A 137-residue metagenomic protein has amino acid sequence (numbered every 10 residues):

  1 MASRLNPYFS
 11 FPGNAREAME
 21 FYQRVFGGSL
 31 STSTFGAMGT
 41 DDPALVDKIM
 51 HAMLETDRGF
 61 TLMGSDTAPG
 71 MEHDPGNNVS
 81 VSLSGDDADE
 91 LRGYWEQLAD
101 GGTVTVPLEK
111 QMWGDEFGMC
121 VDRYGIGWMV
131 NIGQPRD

Functional and structural regions predicted by a protein language model:
A2-S3, S31-S33, M50-E55, F60-D66 (+2 more regions): Vicinal oxygen chelate
P7-F9, V79-V81: A structural signal for short, well-ordered beta-strand segments
F9-G59: Core segments of cupin and vicinal oxygen chelate
L45-V46, D74-N77: Short glycine/proline-enriched turns and hinge-like loops at secondary-structure junctions
